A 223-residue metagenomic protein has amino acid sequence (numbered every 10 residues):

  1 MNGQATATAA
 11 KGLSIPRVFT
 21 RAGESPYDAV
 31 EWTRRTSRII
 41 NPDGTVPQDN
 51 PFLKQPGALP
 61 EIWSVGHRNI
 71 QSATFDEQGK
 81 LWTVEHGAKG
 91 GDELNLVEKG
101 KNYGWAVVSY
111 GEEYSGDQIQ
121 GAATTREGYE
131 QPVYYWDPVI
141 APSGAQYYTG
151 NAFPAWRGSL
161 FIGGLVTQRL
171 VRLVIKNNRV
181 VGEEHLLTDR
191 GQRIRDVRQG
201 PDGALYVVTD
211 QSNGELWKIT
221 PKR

Functional and structural regions predicted by a protein language model:
G3-E184, Q192, G214, P221-R223: Beta-propeller domain segments
D196-R223: Blade-level signature of beta-propeller repeat domains, shared across WD40, Kelch, NHL, RCC1 and BNR/Asp-box propellers
